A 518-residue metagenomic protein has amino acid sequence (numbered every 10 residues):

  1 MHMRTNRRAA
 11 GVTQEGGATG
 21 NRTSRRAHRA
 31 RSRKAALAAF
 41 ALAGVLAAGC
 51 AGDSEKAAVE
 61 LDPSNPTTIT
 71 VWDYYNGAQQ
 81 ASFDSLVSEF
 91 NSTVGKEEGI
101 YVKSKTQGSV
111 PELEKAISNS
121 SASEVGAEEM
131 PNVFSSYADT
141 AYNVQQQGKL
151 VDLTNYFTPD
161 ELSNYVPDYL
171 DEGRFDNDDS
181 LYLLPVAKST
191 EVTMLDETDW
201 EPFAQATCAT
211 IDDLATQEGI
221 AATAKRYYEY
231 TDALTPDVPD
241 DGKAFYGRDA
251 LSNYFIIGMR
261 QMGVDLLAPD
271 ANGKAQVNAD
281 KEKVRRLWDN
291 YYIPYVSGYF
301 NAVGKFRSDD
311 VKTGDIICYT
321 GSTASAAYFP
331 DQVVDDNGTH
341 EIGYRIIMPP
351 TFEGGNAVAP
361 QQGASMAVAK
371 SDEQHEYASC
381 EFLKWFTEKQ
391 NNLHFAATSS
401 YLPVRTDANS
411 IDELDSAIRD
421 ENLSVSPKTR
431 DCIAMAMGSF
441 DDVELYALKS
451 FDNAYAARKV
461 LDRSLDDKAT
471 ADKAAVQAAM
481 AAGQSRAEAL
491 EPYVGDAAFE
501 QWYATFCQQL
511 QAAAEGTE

Functional and structural regions predicted by a protein language model:
S64-G77, G99-K105, N132-V133, Y182: Short, well-ordered beta-strand elements
G95-D168, F203-A204, I317-C318, D336-G338: Extracytoplasmic "Venus flytrap"/periplasmic binding protein-like
S136-V192, D237, E341-P350: Hinge/lid segment of periplasmic solute-binding proteins
T154-Y165, A209-A215, V238-P239, A244-F245 (+3 more regions): Short, solvent-exposed loop/beta-turn-alpha elements that line the ligand-binding surface or hinge of extracytoplasmic
D176-V186, E191, E218-Q276, I316: Extracytoplasmic/periplasmic solute-binding protein
A221-Y228, P269-G304, R345, P349: Glycine-centered hinge/linker elements that transmit conformational signals in sensory and ligand-binding systems
V334-N409: Extracytoplasmic/periplasmic substrate-recognition and gating elements
I433-E518: Conserved C-terminal helix/tail region of periplasmic/extracytoplasmic solute-binding proteins
